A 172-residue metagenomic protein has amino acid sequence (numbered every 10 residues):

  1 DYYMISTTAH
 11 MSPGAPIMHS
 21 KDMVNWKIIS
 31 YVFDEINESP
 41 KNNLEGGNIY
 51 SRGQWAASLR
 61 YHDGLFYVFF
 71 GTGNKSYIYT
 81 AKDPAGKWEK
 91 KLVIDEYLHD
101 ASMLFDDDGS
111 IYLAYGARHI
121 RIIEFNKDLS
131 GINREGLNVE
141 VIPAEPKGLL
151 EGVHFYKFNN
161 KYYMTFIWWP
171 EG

Functional and structural regions predicted by a protein language model:
D1-G172: Carbohydrate-active catalytic/glycan-binding domains of CAZyme proteins, especially the secreted or lumenal ectodomains
